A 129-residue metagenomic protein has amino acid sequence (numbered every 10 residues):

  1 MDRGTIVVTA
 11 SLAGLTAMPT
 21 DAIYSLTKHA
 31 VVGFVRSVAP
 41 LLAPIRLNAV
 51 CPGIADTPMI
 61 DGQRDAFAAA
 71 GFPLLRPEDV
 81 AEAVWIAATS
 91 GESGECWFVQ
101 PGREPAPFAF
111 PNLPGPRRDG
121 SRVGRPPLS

Functional and structural regions predicted by a protein language model:
S11: Residue(s) in the substrate-gating loop at a strand-loop-helix junction that position the organic substrate next
T16, G33, S37-R46: Active-site-adjacent segment of SDR/Rossmann-fold oxidoreductases
T16-A22: Active-site loop immediately N-terminal to the catalytic Tyr-X3-Lys motif of short-chain dehydrogenase/reductase
Y24, V32: Catalytic tyrosine of NAD(P)H-dependent dehydrogenase/reductases that use a Tyr as the general acid/base
T27: Active-site helix of classical SDR
R46-D56: Conserved SDR Rossmann-fold cofactor-binding beta-strand/turn motif
A49, A66-G115: C-terminal helical subdomain
I54-R64: Short beta-loop-alpha junction of Rossmann-like oxidoreductase domains
